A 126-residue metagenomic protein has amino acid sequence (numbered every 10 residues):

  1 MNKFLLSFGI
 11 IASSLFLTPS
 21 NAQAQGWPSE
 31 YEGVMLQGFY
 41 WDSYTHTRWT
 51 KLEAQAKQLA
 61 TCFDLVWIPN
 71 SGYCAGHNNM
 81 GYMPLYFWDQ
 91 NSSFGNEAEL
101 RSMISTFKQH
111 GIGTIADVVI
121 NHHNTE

Functional and structural regions predicted by a protein language model:
M1-F8: Bacterial N-terminal signal peptides that target proteins for export
F8-I10, D42: Intrinsically disordered, low-complexity segments enriched in polar/charged small residues
S13-N21: C-terminal segment of classical bacterial N-terminal signal peptides
A22-G113, N121: N-terminal structural segment of carbohydrate-active enzymes
